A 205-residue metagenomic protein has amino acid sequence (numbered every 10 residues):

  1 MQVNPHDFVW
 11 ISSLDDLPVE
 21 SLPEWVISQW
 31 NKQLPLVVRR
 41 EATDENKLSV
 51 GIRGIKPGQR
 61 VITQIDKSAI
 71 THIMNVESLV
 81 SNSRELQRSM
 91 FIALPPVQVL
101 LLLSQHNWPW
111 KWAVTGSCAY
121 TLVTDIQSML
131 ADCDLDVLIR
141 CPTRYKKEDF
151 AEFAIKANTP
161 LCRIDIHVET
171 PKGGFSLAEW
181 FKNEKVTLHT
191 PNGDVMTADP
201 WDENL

Functional and structural regions predicted by a protein language model:
M1-S117, F150, A154-C162, I166: Helical scaffold of the NTase/Pol beta-like nucleotidyltransferase catalytic core
G54, C141-T143, T170: Non-catalytic surface loops within mature trypsin-like serine protease
M74-S78, D136-R140, C162-I164, H189-D194: Glycine-rich loops and low-complexity Gly/Arg-rich segments that provide flexible linkers or classic glycine-based
Q87, A119-T121, L130, A178-K182 (+1 more regions): Generic, ordered loop/turn and secondary-structure boundary motif
L101-L135, I139-Y145: Active-site nucleotide-donor binding segment shared across nucleotidyl transfer reactions
K146-E148, F175: Short, charged/polar "capping" segments at the starts of alpha-helices and the immediately preceding loops
A157-G193: Conserved catalytic core of two-metal-ion nucleotidyltransferases
D194-L205: Extended, charge-rich low-complexity interaction segments
